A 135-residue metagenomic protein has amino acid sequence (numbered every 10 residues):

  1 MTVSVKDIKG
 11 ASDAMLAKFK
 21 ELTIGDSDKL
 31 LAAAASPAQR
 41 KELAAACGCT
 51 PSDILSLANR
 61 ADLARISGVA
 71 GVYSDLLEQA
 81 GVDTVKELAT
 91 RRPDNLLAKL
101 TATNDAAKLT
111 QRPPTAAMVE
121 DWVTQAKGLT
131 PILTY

Functional and structural regions predicted by a protein language model:
M1-Y135: C-terminal extensions
